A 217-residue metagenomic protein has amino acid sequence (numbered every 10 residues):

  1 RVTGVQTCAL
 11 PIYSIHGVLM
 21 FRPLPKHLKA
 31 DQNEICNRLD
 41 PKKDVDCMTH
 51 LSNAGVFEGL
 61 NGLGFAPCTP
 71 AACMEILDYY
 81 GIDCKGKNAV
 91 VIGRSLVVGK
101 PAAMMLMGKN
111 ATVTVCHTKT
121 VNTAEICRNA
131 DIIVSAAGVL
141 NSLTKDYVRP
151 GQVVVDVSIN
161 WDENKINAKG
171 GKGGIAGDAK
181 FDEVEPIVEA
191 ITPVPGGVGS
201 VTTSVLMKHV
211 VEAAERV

Functional and structural regions predicted by a protein language model:
R1-C8: Single conserved hydrophobic/aromatic residue that forms the stacking wall/gate of nucleotide- or nucleobase-binding
A9-Y13: Short, well-structured alpha-helical segments in soluble
S14, D131, V188-E189: Residue-level detector of structured alpha->beta connecting loops
G17-K85, N141: Anion-binding alpha/beta catalytic cores of soluble intermediary-metabolism enzymes, centered on
H27-L28, V98, N122, T202: Secondary-structure boundary/capping motif
K29-F57, V155-V217: Rossmann-fold NAD(P)-binding glycine/threonine-rich loop
L60-V157, K165, K172-D182: Glycine-rich phosphate/diphosphate-binding loop of Rossmann-like nucleotide-binding domains
